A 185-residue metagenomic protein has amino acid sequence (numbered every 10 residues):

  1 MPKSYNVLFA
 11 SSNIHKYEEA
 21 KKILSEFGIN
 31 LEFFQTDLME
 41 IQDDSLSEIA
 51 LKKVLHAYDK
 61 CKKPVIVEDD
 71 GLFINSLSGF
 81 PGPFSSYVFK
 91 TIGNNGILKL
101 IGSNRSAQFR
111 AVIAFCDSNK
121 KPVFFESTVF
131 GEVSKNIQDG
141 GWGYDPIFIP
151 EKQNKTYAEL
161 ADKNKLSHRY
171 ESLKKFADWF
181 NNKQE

Functional and structural regions predicted by a protein language model:
P2-L8, H15-E185: Anionic-ligand binding patches
